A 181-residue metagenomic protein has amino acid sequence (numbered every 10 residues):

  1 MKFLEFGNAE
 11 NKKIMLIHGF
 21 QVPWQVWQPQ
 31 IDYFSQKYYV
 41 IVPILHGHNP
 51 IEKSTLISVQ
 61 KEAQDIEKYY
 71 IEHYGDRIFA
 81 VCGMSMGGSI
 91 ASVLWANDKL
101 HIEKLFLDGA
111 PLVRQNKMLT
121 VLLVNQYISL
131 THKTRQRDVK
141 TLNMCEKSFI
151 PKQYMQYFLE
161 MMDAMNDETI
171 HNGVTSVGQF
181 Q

Functional and structural regions predicted by a protein language model:
L4-E52: Conserved HGGG/HGGXW glycine-rich cap/lid loop of the alpha/beta-hydrolase fold
K13, Y39, I78-A80, I102-K104: Structural signature of beta-strand start/N-cap positions in the alpha/beta core of ABC transporter nucleotide-binding
P29, V93-N97: Active-site signature of alpha/beta-hydrolase-fold catalytic machinery across serine- and Asp/Cys-nucleophile hydrolases
I41-A80: Active-site loop/oxyanion-hole signature of alpha/beta-hydrolase fold enzymes
V81-G83, D108: Short beta-strand immediately N-terminal to the catalytic nucleophile in serine-hydrolase-like folds
G83-G87, A91: Gly/Ala-rich beta-loop-alpha elbow adjacent to hydrolase catalytic centers
A96, I102-H132: Flexible "cap/lid" loop of the alpha/beta hydrolase fold
K117-M118, T134-Q181: Conserved alpha/beta-hydrolase catalytic His-Asp/Glu region
